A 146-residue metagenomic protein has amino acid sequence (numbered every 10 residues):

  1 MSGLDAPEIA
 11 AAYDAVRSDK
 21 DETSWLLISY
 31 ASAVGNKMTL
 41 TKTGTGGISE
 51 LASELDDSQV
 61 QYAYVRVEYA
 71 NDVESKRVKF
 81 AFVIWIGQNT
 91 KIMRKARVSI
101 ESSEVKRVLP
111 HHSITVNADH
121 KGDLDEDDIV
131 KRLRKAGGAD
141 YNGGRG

Functional and structural regions predicted by a protein language model:
M1-G146: Long, low-complexity regulatory segments enriched in Ser/Thr/Pro/Gly and acidic residues
